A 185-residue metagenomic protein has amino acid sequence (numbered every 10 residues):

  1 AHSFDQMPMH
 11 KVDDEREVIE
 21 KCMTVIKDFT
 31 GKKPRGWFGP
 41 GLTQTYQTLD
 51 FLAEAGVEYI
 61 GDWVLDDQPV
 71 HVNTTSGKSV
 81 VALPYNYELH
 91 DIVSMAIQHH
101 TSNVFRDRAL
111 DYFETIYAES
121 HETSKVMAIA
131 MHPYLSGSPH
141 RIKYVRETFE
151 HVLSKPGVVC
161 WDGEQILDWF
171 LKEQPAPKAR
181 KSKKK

Functional and structural regions predicted by a protein language model:
A1-T45, S76-K78, P84-I97, A128 (+1 more regions): Metal-dependent polysaccharide deacetylase catalytic core of the NodB/CE4 family, i.e., the active-site-bearing domain
F4, A53-H71, P84-V93, W161: His/Asp/Glu-enriched short active-site or ligand-binding loop at hydrolase and phosphoryl-transfer sites
V12-E20, H99-L110, P139-I142, R146: Non-membrane alpha-helical structural segments and their capping/turn regions in soluble enzymes
E17, K21-D28, Q47-E54, D111 (+2 more regions): Alpha-helical scaffolding segments of alpha/beta enzyme cores, especially the outer helices of TIM-barrel or partial
W37-Q44, W63-D67, E164-Q165: Short, solvent-exposed turn/loop segments enriched in Gly/Ser/Thr/Pro and often Arg
Y59, L110-K185: C-terminal domain-boundary segment and adjacent tail
W63-A82, D107-I116: Alpha-helical scaffolding within the catalytic cores of extracellular/periplasmic polymer-degrading hydrolases
H90-E122: Aromatic-anchored helix/helix-loop segment that forms the rim or "lid" of small-molecule/cofactor binding pockets
